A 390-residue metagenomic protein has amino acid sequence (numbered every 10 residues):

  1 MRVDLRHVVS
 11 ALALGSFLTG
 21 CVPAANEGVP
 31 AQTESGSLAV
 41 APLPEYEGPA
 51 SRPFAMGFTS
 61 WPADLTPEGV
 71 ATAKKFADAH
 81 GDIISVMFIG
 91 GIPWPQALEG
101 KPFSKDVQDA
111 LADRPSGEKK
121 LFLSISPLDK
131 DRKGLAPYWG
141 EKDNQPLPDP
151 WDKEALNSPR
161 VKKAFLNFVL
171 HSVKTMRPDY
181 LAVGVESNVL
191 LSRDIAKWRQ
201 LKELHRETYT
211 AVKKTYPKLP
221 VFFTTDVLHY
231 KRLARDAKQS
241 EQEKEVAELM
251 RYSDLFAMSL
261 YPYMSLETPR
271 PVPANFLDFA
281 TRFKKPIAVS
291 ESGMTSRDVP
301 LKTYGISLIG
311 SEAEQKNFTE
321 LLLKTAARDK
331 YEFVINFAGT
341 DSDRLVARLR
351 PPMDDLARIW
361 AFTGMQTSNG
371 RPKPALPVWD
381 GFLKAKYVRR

Functional and structural regions predicted by a protein language model:
L18-G20: C-terminal motif of bacterial Sec signal peptides marking the signal peptidase cleavage site
G36-K162, A182, E186-N188, A257-M258 (+4 more regions): N-terminal substrate-binding region of glycoside hydrolase catalytic domains
G36-P53, Q96, P102, V299 (+2 more regions): Aromatic-rich peripheral "rim/lid" segments of glycoside hydrolase catalytic domains that contact and position glycan
G81-G91, M176-D179, V183-V185, F223-T225 (+3 more regions): Aromatic- and acid-rich polysaccharide-binding/catalytic face of secreted or lumenal carbohydrate-active enzymes
A110-S116, D143-V183, Q200-A211, S240-L249 (+1 more regions): An active-site-proximal structural segment forming one wall of the substrate-binding cleft that immediately precedes
L166-W198, F222-T224, I335-A338: Active-site groove signature of glycoside hydrolases
A182-V185, L204-Q239, P286-R297, Y331-D341: Aromatic-lined carbohydrate-recognition surfaces of secreted/lumenal glycan-active proteins
V189, R193, F223-Y230, M258-L260 (+2 more regions): Active-site clefts of carbohydrate-active enzymes
